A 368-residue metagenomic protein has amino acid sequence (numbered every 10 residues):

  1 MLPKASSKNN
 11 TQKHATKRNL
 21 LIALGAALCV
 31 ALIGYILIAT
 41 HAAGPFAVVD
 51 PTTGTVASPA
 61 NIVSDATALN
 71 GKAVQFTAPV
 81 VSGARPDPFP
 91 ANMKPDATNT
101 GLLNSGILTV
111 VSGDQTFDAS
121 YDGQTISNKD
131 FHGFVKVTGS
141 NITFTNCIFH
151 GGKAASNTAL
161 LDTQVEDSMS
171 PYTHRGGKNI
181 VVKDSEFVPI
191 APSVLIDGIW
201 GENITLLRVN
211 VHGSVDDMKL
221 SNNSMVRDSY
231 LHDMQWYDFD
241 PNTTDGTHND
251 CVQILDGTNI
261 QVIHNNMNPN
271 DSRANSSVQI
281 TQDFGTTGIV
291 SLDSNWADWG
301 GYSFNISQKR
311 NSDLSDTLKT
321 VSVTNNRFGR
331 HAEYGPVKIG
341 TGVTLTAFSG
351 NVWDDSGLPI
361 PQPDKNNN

Functional and structural regions predicted by a protein language model:
M1-G44: Sec-dependent, cleavable N-terminal signal peptides
R18-N19, G34-P79: Extracytoplasmic
F46-V63, Q115-V137, T247-V262: Short, solvent-exposed linear motifs at loop/edge-of-secondary-structure regions
A57-A78, V137-H150, V262-S277: Short linear, low-complexity motifs centered on an aromatic residue
V80-H150: N-terminal segments that cap or nucleate solenoid repeat domains
V80-S112, D316-T320, T324, R330-N368: Acidic, glycine- and Ser/Thr-rich low-complexity intrinsically disordered tracts in extracellular/secreted proteins
V111-D114, F131-G133, G151-H174, P189-G198 (+5 more regions): Extracellular beta-strand/beta-solenoid scaffold signature
G123-D130, N141-G151, M169-P189, W200-V215 (+7 more regions): Right-handed parallel beta-helix
